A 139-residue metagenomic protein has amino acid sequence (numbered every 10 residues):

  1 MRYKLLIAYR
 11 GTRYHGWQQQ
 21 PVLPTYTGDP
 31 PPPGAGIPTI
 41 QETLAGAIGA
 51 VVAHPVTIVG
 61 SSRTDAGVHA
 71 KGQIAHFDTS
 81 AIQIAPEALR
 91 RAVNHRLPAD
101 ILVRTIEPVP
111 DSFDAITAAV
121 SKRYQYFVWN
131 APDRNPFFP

Functional and structural regions predicted by a protein language model:
M1-P139: Structured-RNA-binding interfaces characteristic of tRNA pseudouridine synthases
